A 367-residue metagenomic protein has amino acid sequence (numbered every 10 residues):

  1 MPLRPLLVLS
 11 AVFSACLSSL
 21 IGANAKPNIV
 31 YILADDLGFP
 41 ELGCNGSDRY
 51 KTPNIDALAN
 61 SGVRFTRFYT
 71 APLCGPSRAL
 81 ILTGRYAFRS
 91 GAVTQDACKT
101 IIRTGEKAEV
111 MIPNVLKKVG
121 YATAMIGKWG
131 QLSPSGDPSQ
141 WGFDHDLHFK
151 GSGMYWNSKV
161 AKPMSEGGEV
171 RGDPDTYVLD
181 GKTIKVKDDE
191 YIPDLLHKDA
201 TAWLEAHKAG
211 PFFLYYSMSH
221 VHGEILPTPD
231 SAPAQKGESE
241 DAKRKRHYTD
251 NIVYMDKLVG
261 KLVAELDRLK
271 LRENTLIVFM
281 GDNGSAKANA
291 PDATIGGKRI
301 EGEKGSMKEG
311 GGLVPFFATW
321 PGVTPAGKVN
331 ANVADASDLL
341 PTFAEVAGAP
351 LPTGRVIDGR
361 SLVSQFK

Functional and structural regions predicted by a protein language model:
M1-L3: N-terminal secretory signal peptides that target proteins for export/translocation
L7-S19: Bacterial N-terminal signal peptides
I21-K367: Formylglycine-dependent sulfatase
